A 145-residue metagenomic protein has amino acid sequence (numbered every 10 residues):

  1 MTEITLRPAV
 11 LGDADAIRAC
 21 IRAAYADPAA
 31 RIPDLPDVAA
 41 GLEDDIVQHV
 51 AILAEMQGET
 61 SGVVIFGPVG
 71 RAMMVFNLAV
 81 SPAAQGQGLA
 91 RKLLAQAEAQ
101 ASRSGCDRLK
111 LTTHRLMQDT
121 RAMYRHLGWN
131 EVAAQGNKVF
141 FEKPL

Functional and structural regions predicted by a protein language model:
E3-T5: Extreme N-terminal starter segment of soluble prokaryotic enzymes
P8-N77, S81, L94-Q96, Q100 (+2 more regions): Acetyl-CoA-dependent GNAT
F76, T112, L127: Residues lining the SAM
V80, G86-A99, A122, H126: Conserved acetyl-CoA-binding loop-helix of GNAT-fold acetyltransferases
Q85-G86, L116: Nucleotide-sugar-dependent glycosyltransferase donor-binding/catalytic pocket residues
R91, R103, R115-A133: Conserved active-site alpha-helix within GNAT-family acetyltransferase domains
A101-T113: Conserved GNAT acetyl-CoA-binding A-motif
L111-T120, N137-K138, E142: Conserved beta-strand-loop-alpha-helix junction that forms the acyl-donor binding cleft
